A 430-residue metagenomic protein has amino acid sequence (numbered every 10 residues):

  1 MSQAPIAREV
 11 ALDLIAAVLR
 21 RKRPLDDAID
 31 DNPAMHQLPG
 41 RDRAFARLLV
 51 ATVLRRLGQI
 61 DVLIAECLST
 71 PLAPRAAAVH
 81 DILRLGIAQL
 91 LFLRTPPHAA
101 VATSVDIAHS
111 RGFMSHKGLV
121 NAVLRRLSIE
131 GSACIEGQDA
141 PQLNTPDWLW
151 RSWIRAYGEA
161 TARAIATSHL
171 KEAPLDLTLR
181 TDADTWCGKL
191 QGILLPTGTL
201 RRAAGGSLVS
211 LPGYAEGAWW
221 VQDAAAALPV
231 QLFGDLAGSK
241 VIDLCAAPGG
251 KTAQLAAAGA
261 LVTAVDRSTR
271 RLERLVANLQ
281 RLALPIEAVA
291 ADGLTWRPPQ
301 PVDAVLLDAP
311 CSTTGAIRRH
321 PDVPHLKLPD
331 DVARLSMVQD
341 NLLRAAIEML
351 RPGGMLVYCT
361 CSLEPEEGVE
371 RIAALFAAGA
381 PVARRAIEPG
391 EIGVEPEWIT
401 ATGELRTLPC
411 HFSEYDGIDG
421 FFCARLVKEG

Functional and structural regions predicted by a protein language model:
M1-G430: S-adenosylmethionine
